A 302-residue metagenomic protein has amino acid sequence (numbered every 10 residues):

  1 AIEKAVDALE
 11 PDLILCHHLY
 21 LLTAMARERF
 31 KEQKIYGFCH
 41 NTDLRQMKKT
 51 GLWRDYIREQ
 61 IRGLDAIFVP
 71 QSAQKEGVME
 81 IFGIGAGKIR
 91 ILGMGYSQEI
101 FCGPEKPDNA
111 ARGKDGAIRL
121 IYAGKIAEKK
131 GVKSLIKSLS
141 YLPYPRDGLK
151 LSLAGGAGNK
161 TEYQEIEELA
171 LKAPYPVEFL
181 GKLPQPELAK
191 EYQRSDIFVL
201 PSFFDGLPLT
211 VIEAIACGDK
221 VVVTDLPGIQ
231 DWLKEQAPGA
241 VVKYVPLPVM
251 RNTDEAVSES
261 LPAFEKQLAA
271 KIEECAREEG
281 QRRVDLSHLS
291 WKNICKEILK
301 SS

Functional and structural regions predicted by a protein language model:
M47-G51, M79, Y96-A117: Acidic anion/phosphate-binding donor-loop and adjacent secondary structure in glycosyltransferase catalytic cores
A73, G95: Carbohydrate-associated surface elements
R112-K130, I136-L139, S152: Conserved donor-binding/catalytic core segment of Leloir-type glycosyltransferases
Y163-P186: Nucleotide-activated donor-binding/catalytic signature segment of Leloir-type glycosyltransferases, i.e., the conserved
K182-L183, K190-S195: Short alpha-helical donor nucleotide-sugar binding micro-motif in glycosyltransferases
F203: Aromatic "clamp/platform" in nucleotide-sugar-dependent glycosyltransferases that forms part of the donor/acceptor
K220-V223, Q230, K234, A240-V241: Short hydrophobic beta-strand element within catalytic cores of glycosyltransferases and related nucleotide-activated
A256-S302: A charged, aromatic-enriched C-terminal amphipathic alpha-helix characteristic of glycosyltransferases across folds
